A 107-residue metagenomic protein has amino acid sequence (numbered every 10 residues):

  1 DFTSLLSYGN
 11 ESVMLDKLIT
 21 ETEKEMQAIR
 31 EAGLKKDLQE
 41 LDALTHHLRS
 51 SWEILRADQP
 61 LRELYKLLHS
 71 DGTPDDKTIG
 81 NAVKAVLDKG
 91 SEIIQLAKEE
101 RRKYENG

Functional and structural regions predicted by a protein language model:
D1-G107: Two-component system phosphorelay core
